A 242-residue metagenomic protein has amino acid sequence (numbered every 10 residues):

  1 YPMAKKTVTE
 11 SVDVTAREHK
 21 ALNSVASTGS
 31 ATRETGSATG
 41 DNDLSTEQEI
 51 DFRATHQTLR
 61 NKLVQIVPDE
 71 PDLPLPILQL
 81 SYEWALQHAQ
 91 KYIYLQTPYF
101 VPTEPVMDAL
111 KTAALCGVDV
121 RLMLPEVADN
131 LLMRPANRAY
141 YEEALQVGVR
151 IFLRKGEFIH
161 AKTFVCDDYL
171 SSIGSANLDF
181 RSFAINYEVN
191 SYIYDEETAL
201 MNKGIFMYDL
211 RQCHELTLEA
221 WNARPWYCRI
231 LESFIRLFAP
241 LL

Functional and structural regions predicted by a protein language model:
Y1-L242: Charged, low-complexity intrinsically disordered terminal segments
